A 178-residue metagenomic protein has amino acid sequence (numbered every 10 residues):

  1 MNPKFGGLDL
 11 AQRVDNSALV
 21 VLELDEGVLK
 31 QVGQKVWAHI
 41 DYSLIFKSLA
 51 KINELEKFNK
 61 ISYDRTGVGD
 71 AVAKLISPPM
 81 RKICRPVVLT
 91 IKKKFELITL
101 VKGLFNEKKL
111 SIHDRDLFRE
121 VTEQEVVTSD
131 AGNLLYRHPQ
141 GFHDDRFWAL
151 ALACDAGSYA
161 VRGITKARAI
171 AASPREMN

Functional and structural regions predicted by a protein language model:
M1-L89, F95, T99, G103 (+1 more regions): RNase H-like, metal-dependent nuclease domains and their acidic two-metal-ion catalytic environment used
